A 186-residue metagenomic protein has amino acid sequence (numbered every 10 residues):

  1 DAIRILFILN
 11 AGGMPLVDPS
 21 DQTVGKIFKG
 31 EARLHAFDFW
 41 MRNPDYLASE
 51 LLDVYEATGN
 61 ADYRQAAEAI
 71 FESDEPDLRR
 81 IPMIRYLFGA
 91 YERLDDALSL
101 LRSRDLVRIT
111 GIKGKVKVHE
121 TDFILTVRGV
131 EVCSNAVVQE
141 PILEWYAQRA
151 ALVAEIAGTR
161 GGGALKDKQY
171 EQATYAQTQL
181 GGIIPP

Functional and structural regions predicted by a protein language model:
D1-P76: Short, amphipathic alpha-helical interface elements at domain boundaries that mediate macromolecular binding
I8-A11, S134-Q139, T174-P186: Intrinsic disorder/low-complexity detector
A36-N43, L100-S103, R128: Alpha-helical scaffold segments in carbohydrate-active enzymes
Y46-L47, V107, G162: Intrinsically disordered or highly flexible coil/loop and linker segments, enriched in small and charged/polar residues
L51, A66-D96, D105: Structured domain cores in non-transmembrane regions
L98-K113: A short, conserved structural fragment
G114-L125: Minor-groove-contacting beta-hairpin "wing" of winged helix-turn-helix DNA-binding domains
F123-A176: Short, amphipathic alpha-helical interaction segments positioned at domain boundaries
